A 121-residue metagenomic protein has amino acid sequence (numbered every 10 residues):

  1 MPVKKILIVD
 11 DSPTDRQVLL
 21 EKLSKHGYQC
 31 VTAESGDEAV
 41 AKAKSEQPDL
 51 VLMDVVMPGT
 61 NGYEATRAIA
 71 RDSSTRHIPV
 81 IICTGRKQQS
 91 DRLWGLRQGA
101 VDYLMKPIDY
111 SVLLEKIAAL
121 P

Functional and structural regions predicted by a protein language model:
R16, P58-G59, R76, Q88 (+1 more regions): The feature encodes the CheY-like receiver
Q17-K25: Charged docking surfaces used in two-component/phosphorelay signaling
G27-E34, K42: Short hydrophobic/Thr-rich beta-strand motif most characteristic of the beta2 strand and flanking loop of CheY-like
E46-L52: Active-site beta3 strand of CheY-like receiver
V101: Short, glycine/charged-rich "phosphate-handling" switch motifs in NTP-dependent and phosphotransfer domains
I108-A118: C-terminal output helix
